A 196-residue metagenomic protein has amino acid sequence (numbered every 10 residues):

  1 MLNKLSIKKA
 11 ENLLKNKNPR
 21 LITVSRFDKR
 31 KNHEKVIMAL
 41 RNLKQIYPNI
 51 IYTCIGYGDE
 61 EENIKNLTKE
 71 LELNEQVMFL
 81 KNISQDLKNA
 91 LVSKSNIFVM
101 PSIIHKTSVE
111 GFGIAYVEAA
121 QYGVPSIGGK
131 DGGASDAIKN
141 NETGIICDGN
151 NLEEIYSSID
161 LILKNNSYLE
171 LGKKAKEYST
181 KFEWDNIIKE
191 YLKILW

Functional and structural regions predicted by a protein language model:
L13-K31, I37-L40, T53: Conserved donor-binding/catalytic core segment of Leloir-type glycosyltransferases
N18, K65-I83, L87, I97: Nucleotide-activated donor-binding/catalytic signature segment of Leloir-type glycosyltransferases, i.e., the conserved
N49, Q76, E154, S167-K181 (+1 more regions): A short, well-ordered alpha-helix in the C-terminal region of glycosyltransferases
S93-S108, V124: Acidic donor-binding loop of glycosyltransferase active sites
I103-V117, S135-D136: Nucleotide-sugar-dependent
Y116, Q121, P125-G128, I138: Short hydrophobic beta-strand element within catalytic cores of glycosyltransferases and related nucleotide-activated
N140-N141, I145-L152, L161-N166: Conserved acidic donor-binding segment of nucleotide-sugar-dependent glycosyltransferases
W184-W196: C-terminal alpha-helical cap of glycosyltransferases
